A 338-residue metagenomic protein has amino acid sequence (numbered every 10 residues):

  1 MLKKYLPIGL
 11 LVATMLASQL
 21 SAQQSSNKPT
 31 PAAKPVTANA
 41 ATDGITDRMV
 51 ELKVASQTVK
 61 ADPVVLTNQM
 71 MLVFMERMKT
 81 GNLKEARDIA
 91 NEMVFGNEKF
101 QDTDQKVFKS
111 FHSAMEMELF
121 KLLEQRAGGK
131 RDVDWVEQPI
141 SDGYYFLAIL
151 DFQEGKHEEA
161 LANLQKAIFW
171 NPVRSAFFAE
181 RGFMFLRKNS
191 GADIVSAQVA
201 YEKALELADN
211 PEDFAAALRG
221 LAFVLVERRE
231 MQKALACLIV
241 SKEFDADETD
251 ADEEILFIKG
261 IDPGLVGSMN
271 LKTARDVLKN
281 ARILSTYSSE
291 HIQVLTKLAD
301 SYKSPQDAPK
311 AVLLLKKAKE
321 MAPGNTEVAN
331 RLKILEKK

Functional and structural regions predicted by a protein language model:
D43-I45, A114-W135, N189-V195, F223-K233 (+2 more regions): Alpha-helical linker/edge segments of TPR/alpha-solenoid repeat scaffolds and analogous pre-/post-domain helices
G81, G155, N189-A192, R229 (+1 more regions): Residue-level detector of the short coil/turn that links helix A to helix B within each tetratricopeptide repeat
F95, K166-F169, E202-D209, K242-E243 (+2 more regions): Conserved structural position within tetratricopeptide repeats
E98, Q138, P172, D209-E212 (+3 more regions): Short coil turns that delineate tetratricopeptide repeat
D104-F108, Y145-F146, A176-E180, F214-G220 (+4 more regions): Alpha-solenoid helical repeat scaffolds
